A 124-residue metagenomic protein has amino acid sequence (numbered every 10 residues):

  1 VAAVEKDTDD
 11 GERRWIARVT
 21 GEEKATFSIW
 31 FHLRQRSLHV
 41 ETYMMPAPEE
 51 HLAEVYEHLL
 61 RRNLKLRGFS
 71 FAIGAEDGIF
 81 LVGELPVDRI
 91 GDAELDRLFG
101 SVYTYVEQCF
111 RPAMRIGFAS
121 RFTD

Functional and structural regions predicted by a protein language model:
V1-T26, A72-G74: Charge-rich, low-complexity N-terminal segments
R13-W15, R36-L38, G78-I79: Hydrophobic residues embedded in beta-strands of well-ordered beta-sheets
G21-R36, E41: Central antiparallel beta-sheet cores of small beta-barrel/beta-sandwich binding domains
E23, P46-P48, V87-R89: Short, surface-exposed beta-strand-loop junctions and turns on beta-sheet-rich folds
H39-G78: Short, internal acidic amphipathic alpha-helical interface segments that mediate docking to partner proteins
L64, Y103-M114: Short amphipathic alpha-helical signal-transduction/dimerization elements
A72-Y105: A short, solvent-exposed beta-edge/loop patch
M114-D124: Short, highly charged C-terminal tails/helix-capping segments
